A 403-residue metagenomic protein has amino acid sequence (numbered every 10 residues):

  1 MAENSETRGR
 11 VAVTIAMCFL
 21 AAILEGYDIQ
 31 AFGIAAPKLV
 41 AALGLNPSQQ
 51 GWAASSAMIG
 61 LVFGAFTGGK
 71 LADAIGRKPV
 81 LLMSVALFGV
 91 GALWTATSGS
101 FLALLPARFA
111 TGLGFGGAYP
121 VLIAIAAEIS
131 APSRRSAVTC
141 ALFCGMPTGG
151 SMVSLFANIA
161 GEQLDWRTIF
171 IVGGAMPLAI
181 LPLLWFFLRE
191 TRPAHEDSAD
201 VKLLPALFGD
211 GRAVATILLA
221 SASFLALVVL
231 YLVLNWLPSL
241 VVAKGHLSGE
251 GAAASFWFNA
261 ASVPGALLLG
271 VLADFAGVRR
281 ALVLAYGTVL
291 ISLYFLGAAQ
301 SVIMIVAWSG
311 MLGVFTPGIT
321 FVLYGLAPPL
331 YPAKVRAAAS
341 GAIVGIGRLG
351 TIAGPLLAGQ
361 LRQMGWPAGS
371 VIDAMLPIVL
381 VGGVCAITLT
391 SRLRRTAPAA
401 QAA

Functional and structural regions predicted by a protein language model:
G33, G211-L267: Extracytoplasmic gate region of multi-pass secondary transporters
G44, G76, T97-A103, A131 (+2 more regions): Helix-breaking motifs and short loop linkers at transmembrane-helix boundaries and internal kinks in secondary membrane
F63-F101: Conserved MFS/SLC helix-loop-helix module at the cytosolic interface between two early adjacent transmembrane helices
P79-L93, R280-F295: Structural signature of the two symmetry-related core transmembrane helices
L87, G91, L102-A110, I303-M311: Paired small-residue
A107-C144: Cytoplasmic helix-loop-helix junction between adjacent transmembrane helices in 12-TM secondary transporters
L142-F186: Helix-loop-helix hairpin linking two adjacent transmembrane segments in secondary transporters
A175-A194, G382-T390: C-terminal membrane-cytosol helix-exit motif in multi-pass small-molecule transporters
